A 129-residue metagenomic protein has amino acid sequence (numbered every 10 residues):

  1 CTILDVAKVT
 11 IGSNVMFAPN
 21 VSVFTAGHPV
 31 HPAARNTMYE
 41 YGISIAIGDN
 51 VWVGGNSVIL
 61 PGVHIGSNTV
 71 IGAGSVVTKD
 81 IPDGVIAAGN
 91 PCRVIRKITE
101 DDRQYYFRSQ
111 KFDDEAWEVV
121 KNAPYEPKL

Functional and structural regions predicted by a protein language model:
C1-H64, K97-T99, R103-Y105: Flexible, glycine/small-residue-enriched loop-and-beta-strand segment within the central core of proteins
P32-R35, V85, V94, P127: A generic alpha-helix propensity feature with a strong bias for hydrophobic helices
V77-T78: Short hydrophobic beta-strand element within catalytic cores of glycosyltransferases and related nucleotide-activated
C92-L129: Terminal amphipathic alpha-helical/low-complexity segments used for targeting or macromolecular assembly
